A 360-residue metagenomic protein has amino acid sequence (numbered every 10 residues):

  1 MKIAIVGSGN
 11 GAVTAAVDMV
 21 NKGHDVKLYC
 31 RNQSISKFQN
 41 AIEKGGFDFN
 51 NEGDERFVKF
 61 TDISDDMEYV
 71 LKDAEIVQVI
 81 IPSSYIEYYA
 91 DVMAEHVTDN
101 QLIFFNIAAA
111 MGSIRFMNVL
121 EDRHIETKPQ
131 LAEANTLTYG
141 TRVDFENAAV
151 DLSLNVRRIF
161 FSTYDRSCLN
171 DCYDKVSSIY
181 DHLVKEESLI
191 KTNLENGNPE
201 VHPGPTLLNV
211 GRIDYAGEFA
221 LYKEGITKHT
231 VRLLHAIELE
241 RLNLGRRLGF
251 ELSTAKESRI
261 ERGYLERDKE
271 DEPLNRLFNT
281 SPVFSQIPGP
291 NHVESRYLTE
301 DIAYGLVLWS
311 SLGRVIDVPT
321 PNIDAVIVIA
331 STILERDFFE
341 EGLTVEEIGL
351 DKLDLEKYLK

Functional and structural regions predicted by a protein language model:
M1-N50: NAD(P)+-binding Rossmann beta1-loop-alpha1 motif at the extreme N-terminus of oxidoreductases
G7, C30, I81, I107 (+1 more regions): Short beta-strand/turn micro-motifs composed of small residues that flank or help shape donor/cofactor-binding pockets
E55-H96: Rossmann-like NAD(P)-binding element
S83-F145: Rossmann-like NAD(P)(H) cofactor-binding subdomain of soluble oxidoreductases
V119, R123-Y180: Predominantly flavin-linked oxidoreductase catalytic cores and closely associated redox partners
N155-E257: Active-site-lining helix/loop region of Rossmann-like oxidoreductase modules
G217, E224, V231-K360: NAD(P)-dependent Rossmann-like dehydrogenase/reductase catalytic/cofactor-binding core
